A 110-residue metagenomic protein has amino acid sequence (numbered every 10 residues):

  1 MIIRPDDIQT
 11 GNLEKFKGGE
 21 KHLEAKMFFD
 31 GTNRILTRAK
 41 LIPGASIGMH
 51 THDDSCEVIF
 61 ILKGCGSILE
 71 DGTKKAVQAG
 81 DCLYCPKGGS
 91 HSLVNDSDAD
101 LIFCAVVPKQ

Functional and structural regions predicted by a protein language model:
M1-N33: A short, N-terminal "cap"/entry segment at the start of jelly-roll beta-barrel domains of the cupin/DSBH fold
H22, T37-H52: Conserved short histidine dyad/triad with adjacent acidic residue
R38, V58, T73-A76: Short, surface-exposed secondary-structure edge patches
L41-I42, T51-I68: Short, conserved beta-strand element in jelly-roll/cupin
T73-K87: Short acidic-glycine-tyrosine-enriched beta hairpin
K87-Q110: Ligand-binding loop in jelly-roll beta-barrel domains
